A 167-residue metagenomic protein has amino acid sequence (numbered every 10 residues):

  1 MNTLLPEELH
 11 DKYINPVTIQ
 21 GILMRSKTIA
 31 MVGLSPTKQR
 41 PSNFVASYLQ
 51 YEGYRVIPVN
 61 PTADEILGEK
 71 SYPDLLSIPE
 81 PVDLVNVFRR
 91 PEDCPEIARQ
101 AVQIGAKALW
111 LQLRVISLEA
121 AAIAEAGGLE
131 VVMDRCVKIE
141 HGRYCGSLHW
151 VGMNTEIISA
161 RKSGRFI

Functional and structural regions predicted by a protein language model:
M1-M24: Short N-terminal or domain-adjacent regulatory/targeting segments
L9-N15, I66-E80, N86-P95: Glycine-rich, highly charged phosphate/nucleotide-binding loops
I29-V32: Conserved beta-strand elements of the Class I
S35-Q39, A46-L67: NAD(P)-binding Rossmann-fold cofactor-contacting core
E52-Y54, I104-K107, G127-L129: A short helix->loop->beta-strand "cap" motif at the edges of active sites that frequently abuts
P79-I116: Mid-chain, well-packed structural core segment of small domains
L113-K138: Rossmann-fold NAD(P)-binding glycine/threonine-rich loop
E140-I167: A charged, well-structured terminal subsegment
